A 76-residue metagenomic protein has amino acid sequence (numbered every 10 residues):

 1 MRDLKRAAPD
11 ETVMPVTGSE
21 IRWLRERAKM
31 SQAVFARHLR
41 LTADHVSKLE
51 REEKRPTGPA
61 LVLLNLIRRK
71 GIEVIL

Functional and structural regions predicted by a protein language model:
M1-P15: N-terminal flexible/basic segments that precede or flank functional cores
T17-E20, P59: N-terminal positioning helix adjacent to the helix-turn-helix/winged-helix DNA-binding module
E20-V34: Short basic helix-loop element that most often maps to the first helix and adjoining turn of HTH DNA-binding modules
I21, F35-A36, V46-E50: Conserved hydrophobic/aromatic packing and binding residues within compact polymer-binding modules
E26, R37, R68: Short polybasic/polar patches that bind polyanions
Q32, A43, E53-K54: The DNA-contacting recognition helix of HTH DNA-binding domains and analogous helical DNA-recognition elements
R55-L76: DNA major-groove recognition helix of helix-turn-helix/homeodomain DNA-binding modules
